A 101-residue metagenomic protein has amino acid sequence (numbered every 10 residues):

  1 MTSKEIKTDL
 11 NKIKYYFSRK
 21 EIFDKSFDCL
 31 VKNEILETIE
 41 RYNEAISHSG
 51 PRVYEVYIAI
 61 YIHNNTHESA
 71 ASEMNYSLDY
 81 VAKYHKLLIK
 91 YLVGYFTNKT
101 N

Functional and structural regions predicted by a protein language model:
M1-A45, E68, T100-N101: N-terminal interaction/assembly modules
E5, E34, E73, Y80-V81: Alpha-helical initiation/capping and key positions within long helical/coiled-coil segments
H48-S49: Alpha-helical hairpin
V56-Y57: A short pre-motif secondary-structure segment
H63-D79: Helix-turn-helix DNA-binding module
M74-F96: DNA-recognition helix of helix-turn-helix
